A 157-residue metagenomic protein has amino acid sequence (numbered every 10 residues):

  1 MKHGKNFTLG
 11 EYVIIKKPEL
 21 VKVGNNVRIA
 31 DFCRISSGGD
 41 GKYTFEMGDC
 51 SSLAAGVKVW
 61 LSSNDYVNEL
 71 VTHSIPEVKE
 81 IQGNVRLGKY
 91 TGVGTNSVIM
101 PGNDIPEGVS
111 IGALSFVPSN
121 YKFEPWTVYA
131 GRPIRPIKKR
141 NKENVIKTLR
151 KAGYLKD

Functional and structural regions predicted by a protein language model:
M1, L61, N144-T148: Generic hydrophobic, helix-prone segments enriched in Leu/Val/Ile
M1-Y12, L155-D157: Extended, small-residue-rich solenoid/repeat segments and analogous flexible loops that form exposed scaffolds
E11-D104, N120, R132-P133, K139-R140: Flexible, glycine/small-residue-enriched loop-and-beta-strand segment within the central core of proteins
N25-N26, F45, V109, V128-Y129 (+1 more regions): Glycine-rich, phosphate-binding/catalytic loops in enzymes
D104-N120, P125-A130: C-terminal/domain-terminus segments
K122-T148: Conserved beta-strand-loop-alpha-helix hinge in the C-terminal portion of ABC ATPase nucleotide-binding domains
V145-D157: Acidic/histidine-enriched, glycine/proline-rich intrinsically disordered or flexible terminal extensions
